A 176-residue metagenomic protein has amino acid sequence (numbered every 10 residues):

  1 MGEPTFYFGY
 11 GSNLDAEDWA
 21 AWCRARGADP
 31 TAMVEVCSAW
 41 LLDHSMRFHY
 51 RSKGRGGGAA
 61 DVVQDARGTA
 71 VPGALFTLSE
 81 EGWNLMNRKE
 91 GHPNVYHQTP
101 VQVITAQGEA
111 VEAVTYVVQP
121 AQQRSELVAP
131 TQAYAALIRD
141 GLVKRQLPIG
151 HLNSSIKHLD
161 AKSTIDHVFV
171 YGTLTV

Functional and structural regions predicted by a protein language model:
G2-V176: Glycine-aromatic micro-motifs
